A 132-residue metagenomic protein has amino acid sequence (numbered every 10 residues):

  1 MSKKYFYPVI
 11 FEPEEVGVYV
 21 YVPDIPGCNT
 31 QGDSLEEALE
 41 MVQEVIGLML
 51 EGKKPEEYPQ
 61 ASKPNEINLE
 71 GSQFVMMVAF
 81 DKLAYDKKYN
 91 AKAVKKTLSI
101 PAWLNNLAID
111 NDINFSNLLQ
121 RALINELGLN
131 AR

Functional and structural regions predicted by a protein language model:
M1-F6, E44-N111, N117-R132: Short, charged, surface-exposed hinge/linker loops at domain edges that act as mobile lids or interdomain connectors
K4-V9, G27: Short small/polar-residue motifs
I10-P23: Short aromatic-glycine-(Arg/Gly/Cys) micro-motifs in beta-strand/loop hairpins
P23-P26, P101: Short, proline-centered helix/strand-breaking motifs
P26-L35: A short, exposed loop/beta-hairpin motif centered on an aromatic-Gly-Thr core
